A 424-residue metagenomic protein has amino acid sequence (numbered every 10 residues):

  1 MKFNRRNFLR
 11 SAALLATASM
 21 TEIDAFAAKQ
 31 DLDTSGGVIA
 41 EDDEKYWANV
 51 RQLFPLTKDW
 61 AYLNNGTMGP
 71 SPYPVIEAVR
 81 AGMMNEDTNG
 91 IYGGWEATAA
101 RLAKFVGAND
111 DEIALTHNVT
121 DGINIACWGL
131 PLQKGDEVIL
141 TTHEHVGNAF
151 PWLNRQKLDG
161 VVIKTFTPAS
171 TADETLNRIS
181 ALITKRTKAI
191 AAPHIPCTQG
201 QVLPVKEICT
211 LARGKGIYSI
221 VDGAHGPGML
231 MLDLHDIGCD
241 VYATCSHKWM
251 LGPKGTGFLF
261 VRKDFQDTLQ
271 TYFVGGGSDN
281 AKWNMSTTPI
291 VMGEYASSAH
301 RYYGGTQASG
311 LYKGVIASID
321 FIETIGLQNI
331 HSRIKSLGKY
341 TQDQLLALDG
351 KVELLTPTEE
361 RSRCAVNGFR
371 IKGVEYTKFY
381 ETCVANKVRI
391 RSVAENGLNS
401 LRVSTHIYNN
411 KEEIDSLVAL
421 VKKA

Functional and structural regions predicted by a protein language model:
K2-A424: Pyridoxal 5′-phosphate
